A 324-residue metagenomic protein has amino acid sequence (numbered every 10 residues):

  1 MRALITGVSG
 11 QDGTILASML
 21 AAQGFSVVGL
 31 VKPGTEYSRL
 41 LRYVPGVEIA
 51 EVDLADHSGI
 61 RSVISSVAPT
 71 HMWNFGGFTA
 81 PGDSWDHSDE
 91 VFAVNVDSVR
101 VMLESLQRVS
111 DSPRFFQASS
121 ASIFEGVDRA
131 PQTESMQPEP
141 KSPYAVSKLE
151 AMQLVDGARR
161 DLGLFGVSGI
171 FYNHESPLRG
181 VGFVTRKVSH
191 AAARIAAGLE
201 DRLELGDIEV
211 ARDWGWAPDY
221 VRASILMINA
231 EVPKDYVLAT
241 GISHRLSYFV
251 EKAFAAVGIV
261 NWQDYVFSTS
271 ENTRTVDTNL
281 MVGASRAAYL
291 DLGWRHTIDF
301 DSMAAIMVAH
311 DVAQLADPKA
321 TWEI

Functional and structural regions predicted by a protein language model:
M1-H174, I298, W322-I324: N-terminal Rossmann-like NAD(P)+-binding domain of SDR-like oxidoreductases, especially those catalyzing
I15, R42, S62, D86 (+5 more regions): Generic recognition of short, well-ordered alpha-helical segments
G29, T185-R186, A192-I324: C-terminal substrate-binding subdomain of Rossmann-fold SDR/epimerase-dehydratase oxidoreductases
Y43, V52, D56, G180-V181 (+3 more regions): Residue-level signature of the cytosolic catalytic core of signaling kinases
G59, S98-V101, E150, K187 (+3 more regions): Charged catalytic carboxylate motif
F116, A130, V167, V181 (+3 more regions): Residues that recognize and position ribonucleotide moieties
M136, P140-S147, P177, V181-T185 (+1 more regions): The catalytic Tyr-centered alpha-helix of NAD(P)H-dependent dehydrogenases
V146, E150-A158, K187-A191, F249 (+1 more regions): Hydrophobic alpha-helix immediately C-terminal to the catalytic Tyr-X-X-X-Lys motif of short-chain
